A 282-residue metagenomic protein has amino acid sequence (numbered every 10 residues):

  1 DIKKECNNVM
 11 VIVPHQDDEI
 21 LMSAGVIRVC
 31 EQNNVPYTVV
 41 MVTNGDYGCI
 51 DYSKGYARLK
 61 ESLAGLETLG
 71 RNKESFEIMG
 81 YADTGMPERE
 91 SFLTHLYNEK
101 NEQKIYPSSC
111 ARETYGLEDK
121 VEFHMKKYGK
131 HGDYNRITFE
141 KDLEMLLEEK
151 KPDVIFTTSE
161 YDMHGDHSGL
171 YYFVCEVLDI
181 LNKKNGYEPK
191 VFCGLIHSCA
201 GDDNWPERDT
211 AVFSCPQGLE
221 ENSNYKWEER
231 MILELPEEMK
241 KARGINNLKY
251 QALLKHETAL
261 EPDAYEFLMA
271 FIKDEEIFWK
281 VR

Functional and structural regions predicted by a protein language model:
D1-E149, C175-G186, F192, H197 (+3 more regions): Active-site rim/loop-helix segments in enzyme catalytic domains that contact anionic ligands
V13-Q16, F156-Y161, G169, S198: Short, flexible loop/turn elements at secondary-structure junctions
C49-Y52, T158-Y161, E237-M239: Second-shell loop/turn segments in exported
L143-D162, H167: Proline-aspartate-enriched helix->loop->beta-strand connector
H164-D166, A200-W205: Short acidic/glycine-rich loop or secondary-structure boundary segments that cap or lie
G165-L178: Short Gly/Thr/Asp-enriched flexible loops that form oxyanion-binding sites at enzyme active sites
N204-A259: A conserved mid-domain beta-alpha-beta active-site/ligand-binding segment of alpha/beta enzyme cores
A270-R282: C-terminal accessory extensions appended to soluble enzyme cores
